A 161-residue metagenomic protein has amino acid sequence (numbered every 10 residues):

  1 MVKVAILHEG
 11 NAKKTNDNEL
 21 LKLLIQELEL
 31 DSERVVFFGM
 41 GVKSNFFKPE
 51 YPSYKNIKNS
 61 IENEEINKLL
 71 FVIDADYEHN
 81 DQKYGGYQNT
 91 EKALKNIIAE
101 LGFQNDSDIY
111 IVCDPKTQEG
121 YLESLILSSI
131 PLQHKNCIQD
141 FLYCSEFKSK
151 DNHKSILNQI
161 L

Functional and structural regions predicted by a protein language model:
V2, E19-F37, Y51-L161: C-terminal accessory helical subdomains adjacent to catalytic cores in phosphodiester- and nucleotide-handling enzymes
V2-E19: N-terminal beta1-alpha1 ligand-phosphate binding loop
V35-N45: N-terminal polybasic phosphate/anion-binding patch
K43-S53: Conserved helicase/translocase motor-coupling segment
